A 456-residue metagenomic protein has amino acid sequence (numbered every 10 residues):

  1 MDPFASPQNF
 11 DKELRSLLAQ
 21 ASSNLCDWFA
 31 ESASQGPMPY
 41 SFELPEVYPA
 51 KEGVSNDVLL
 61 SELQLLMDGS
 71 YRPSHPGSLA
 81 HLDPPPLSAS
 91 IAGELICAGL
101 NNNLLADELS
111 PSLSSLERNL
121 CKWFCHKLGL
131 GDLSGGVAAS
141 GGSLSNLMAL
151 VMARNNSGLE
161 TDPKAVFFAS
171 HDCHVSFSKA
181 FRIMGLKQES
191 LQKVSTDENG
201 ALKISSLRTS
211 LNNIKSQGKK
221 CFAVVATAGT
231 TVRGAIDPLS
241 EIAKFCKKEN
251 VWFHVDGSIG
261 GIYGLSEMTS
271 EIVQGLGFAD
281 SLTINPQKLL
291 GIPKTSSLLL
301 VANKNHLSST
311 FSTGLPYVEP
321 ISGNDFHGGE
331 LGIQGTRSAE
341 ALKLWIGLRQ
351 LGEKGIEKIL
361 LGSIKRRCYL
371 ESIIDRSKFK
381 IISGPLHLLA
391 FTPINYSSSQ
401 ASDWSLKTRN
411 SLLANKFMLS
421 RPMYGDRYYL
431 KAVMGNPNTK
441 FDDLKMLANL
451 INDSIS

Functional and structural regions predicted by a protein language model:
M1-L133, Y428, L450-I451: N-terminal entrance/gating region of PLP-dependent enzymes' catalytic architecture
D2-P7, N101-E108, G131-V137, D162-K164 (+4 more regions): Glycine- and acidic
S134-G135, S377-K380, K416-R421: A short linear hydrophobic-aromatic micro-motif
L144-H306: Conserved PLP-enzyme active-site core in the AAT-like
A243, K247, D375, L413: Anion (oxyanion) recognition and catalysis
Q274-D375: Active-site C-terminal subdomain of aminotransferase-like
K380-S411: Conserved PLP-binding catalytic core of the aspartate aminotransferase-like
A390-Q400, K416-M446: Conserved PLP-binding active-site segment of the aspartate aminotransferase-like
